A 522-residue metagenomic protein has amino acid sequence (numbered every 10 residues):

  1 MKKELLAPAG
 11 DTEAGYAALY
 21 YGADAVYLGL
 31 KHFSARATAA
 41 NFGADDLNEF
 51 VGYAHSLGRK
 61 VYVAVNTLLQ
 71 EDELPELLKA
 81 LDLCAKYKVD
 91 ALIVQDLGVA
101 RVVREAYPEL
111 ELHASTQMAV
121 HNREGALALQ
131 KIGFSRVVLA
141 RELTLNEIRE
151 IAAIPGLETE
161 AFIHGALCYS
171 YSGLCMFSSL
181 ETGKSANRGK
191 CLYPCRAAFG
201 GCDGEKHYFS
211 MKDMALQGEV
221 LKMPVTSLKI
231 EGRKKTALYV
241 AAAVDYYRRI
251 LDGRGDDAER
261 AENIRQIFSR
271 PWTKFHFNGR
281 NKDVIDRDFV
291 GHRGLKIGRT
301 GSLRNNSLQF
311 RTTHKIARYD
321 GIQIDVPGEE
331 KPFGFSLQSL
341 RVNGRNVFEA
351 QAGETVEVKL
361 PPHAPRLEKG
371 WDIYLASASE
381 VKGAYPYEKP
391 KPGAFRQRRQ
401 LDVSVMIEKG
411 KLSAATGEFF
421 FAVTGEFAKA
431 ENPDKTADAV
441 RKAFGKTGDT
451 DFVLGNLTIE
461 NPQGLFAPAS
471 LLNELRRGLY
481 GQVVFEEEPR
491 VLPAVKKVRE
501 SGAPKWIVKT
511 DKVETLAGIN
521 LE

Functional and structural regions predicted by a protein language model:
M1-Y21, A25-A35, F50-V51, L57-T67 (+5 more regions): Surface-exposed amphipathic alpha-helical tracts and adjacent flexible/coil segments at the periphery of soluble enzymes
A39-N48: Aromatic- and glycine-enriched glycan-recognition loops and surfaces that form the carbohydrate-binding subsites
G98-V99: Alpha-helix capping/helix-boundary segments
V103: RNase H-like DDE/DDD metal-dependent nuclease/strand-transfer catalytic core used by mobile genetic elements
A119: Beta/alpha (TIM)-barrel catalytic core signal, keyed to glycine-rich beta->alpha loops juxtaposed to Asp/Glu that bind
